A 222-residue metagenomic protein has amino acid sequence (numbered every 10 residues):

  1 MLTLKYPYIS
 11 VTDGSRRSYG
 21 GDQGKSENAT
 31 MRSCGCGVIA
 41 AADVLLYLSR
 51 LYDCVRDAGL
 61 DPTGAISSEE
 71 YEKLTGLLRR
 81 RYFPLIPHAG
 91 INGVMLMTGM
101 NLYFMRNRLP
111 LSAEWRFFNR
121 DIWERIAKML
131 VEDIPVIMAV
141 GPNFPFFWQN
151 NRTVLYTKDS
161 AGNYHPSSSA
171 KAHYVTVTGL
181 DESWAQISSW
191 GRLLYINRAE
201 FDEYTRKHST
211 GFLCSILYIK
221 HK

Functional and structural regions predicted by a protein language model:
M1-M95, S168: Active-site-adjacent structural segments surrounding the nucleophilic cysteine of cysteine proteases and isopeptidases
Y6, K25-N28, Y156-K222: Noncatalytic regulatory segments and standalone regulatory/sensor domains
G35-V44, L48-R50, T75, P84-P87 (+4 more regions): N-terminal, helix-rich and Lys/Arg-enriched segments in bacterial and organellar proteins
V44, F144, L193: Surface-exposed, flexible loop/turn segments at secondary-structure boundaries
L48-S49, R56, S112, N150 (+1 more regions): Short linear functional motifs in flexible/disordered or boundary regions
L51-C54, N151-T153, A199-E203: Surface-exposed beta-strand edges and their flanking turn/coil or helix-capping segments
R56, L60-A65, F146, N150 (+2 more regions): Solvent-exposed, non-transmembrane amphipathic alpha-helical segments
R80-Y174, T178-E182, Y218-H221: Predominantly the structural core of cysteine protease catalytic domains
